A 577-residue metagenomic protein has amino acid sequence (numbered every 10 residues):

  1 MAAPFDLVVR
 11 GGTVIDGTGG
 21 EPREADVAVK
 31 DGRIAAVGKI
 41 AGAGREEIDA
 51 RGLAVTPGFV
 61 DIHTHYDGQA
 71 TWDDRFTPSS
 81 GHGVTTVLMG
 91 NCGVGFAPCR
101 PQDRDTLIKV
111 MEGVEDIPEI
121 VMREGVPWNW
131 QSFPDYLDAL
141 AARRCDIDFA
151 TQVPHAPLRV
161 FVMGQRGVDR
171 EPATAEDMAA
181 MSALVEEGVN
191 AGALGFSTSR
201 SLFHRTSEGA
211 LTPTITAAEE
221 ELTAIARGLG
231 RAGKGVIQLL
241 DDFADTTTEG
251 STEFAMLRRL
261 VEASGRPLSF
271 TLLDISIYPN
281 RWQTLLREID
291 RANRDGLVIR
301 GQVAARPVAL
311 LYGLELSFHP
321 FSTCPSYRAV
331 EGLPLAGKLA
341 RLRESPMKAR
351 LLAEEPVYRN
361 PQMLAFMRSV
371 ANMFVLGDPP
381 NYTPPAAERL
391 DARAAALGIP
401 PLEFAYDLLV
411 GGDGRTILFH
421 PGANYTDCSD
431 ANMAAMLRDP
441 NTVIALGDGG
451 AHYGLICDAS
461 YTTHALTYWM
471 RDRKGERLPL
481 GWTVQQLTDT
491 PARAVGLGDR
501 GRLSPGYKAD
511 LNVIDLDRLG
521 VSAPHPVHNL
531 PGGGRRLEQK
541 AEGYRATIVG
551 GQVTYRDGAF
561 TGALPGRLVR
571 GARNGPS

Functional and structural regions predicted by a protein language model:
A2-R10, V14-G58: Histidine-rich, glycine-flanked metal-binding segment
G12, G32, G52, H63 (+11 more regions): Divalent metal-coordination and catalytic microenvironments
V14-D26, F419-D427, M433, P479-V484 (+1 more regions): Acidic, glycine-enriched loop/beta-strand segments at the rims of small-molecule binding/catalytic pockets
I34, A41, G93-V94, S201-F203 (+11 more regions): Short, glycine-/Ser/Thr-/acidic-enriched flexible segments
A54-P78: Di-metal (Zn2+ and/or Mg2+/Mn2+) metal-binding site signature of metallo-dependent hydrolases with the MBL/beta-CASP
W72-G195, R231-A232: Divalent-metal coordination cores built from histidine and acidic residues
Y136-L140, D146, Q152-V162, D169-A175 (+4 more regions): Active-site neighborhoods of metal-dependent hydrolases
A431-T442, G447, Y461, V513-R567: C-terminal cap of metal-dependent C-N hydrolases
